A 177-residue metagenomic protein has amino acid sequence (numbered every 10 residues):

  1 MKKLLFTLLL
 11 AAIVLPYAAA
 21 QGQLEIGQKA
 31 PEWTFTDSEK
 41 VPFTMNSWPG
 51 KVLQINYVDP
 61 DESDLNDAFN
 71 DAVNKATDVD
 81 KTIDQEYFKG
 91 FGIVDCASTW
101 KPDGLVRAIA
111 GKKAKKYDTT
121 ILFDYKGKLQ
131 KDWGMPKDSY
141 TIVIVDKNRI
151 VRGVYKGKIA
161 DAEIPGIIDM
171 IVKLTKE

Functional and structural regions predicted by a protein language model:
L4-V14: Sec-dependent N-terminal signal peptides
Q21-F43, D64-F69: N-terminal "domain-start" segment that seeds a small globular fold
F43-F69: Short active-site neighborhood of thiol/selenol oxidoreductases, capturing the structured segment around
G50-L53, D84-K89, Y117-T119, S139-Y140 (+1 more regions): Loop/turn elements at helix/coil->beta-strand transitions in domains of secreted/extracellular proteins
E62-K113: Structural microenvironment flanking redox-active thiols in thiol-disulfide oxidoreductases
K89-I93, D103-D138: Short, internal strand/loop/helix patches that form the active-site neighborhood or redox-interaction surface
D138-E177: Thiol-/selenol-based redox modules, centered on thioredoxin-like and closely related oxidoreductase domains
